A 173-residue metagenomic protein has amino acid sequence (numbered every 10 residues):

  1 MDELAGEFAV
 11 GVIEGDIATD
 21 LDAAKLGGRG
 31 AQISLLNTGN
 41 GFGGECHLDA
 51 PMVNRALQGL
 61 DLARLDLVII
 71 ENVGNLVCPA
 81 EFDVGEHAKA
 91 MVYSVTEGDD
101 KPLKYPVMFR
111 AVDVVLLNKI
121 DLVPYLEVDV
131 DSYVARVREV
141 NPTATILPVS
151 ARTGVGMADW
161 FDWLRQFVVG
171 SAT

Functional and structural regions predicted by a protein language model:
M1-H87, G98-D100, F109: Nucleotide-state-sensitive switch-loop elements of NTP-binding domains
I13, L116, L147: Conserved Rossmann-like nucleotide-binding pocket used by diverse enzymes that bind dinucleotide cofactors
D16, E71, N118, Y133 (+1 more regions): Residue-level signature of catalytic and energy-coupling elements of molecular machines, predominantly ATP/GTP-dependent
D22, K104, G156: Short acidic active-site motifs
L35-N37, M91, P148: Structural signal for conserved beta-strand scaffold positions within catalytic alpha/beta enzyme cores
L76-A88, V92-A144: Conserved C-terminal guanine-recognition region of P-loop GTPase G domains, centered on the G4
L122-T173: Canonical P-loop GTPase G-domain recognition
